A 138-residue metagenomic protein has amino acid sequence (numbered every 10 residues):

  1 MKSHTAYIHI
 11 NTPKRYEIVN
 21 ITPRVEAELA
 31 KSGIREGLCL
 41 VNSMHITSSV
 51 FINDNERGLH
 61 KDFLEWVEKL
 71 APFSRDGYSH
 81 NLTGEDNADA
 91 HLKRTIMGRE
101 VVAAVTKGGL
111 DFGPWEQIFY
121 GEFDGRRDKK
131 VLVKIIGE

Functional and structural regions predicted by a protein language model:
M1-E138: Active-site histidine-anchored catalytic micro-motif
